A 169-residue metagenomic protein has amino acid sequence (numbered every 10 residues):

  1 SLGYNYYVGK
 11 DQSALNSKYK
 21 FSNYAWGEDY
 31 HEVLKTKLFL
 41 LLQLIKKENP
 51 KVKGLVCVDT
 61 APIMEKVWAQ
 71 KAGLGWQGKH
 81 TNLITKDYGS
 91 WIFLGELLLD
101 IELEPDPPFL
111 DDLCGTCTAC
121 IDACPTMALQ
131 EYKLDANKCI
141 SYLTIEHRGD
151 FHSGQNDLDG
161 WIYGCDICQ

Functional and structural regions predicted by a protein language model:
S1-L113, D150-F151, G160: Auxiliary alpha/beta "docking" domains used to position bulky ligands
A61-E65, C139-T144: Short alpha-helical interface patches
L103, T126, I145-R148: Conserved helix-loop functional segments at active or binding sites
A119-S141, W161-Q169: Iron-sulfur cluster-binding cysteine motifs and their immediate structural context in ferredoxin-like electron-transfer
S141-G164: Acidic/histidine-rich catalytic neighborhood
